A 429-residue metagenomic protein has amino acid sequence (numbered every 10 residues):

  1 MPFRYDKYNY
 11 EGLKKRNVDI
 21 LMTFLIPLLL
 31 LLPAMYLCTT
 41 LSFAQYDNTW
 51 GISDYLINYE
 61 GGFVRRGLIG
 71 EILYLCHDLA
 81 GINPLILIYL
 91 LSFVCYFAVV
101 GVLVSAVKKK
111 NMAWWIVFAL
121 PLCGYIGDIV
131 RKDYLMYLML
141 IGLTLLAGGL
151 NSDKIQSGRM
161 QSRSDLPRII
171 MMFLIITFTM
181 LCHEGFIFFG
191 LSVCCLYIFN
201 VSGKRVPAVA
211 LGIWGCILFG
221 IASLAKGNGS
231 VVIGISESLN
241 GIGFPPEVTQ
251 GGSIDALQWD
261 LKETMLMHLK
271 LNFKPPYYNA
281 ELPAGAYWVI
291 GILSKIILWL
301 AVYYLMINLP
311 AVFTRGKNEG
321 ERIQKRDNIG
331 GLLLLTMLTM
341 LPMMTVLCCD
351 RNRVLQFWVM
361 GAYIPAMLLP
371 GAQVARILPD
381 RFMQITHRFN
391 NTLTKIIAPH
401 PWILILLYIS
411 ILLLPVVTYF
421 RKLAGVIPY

Functional and structural regions predicted by a protein language model:
A34-S53, E60-I72, H183, I427-Y429: Extracytoplasmic catalytic/substrate-binding loops of multi-pass membrane glycan-assembly enzymes
E60-F93: Short hydrophobic/aromatic helix or loop-helix immediately within or flanking a transmembrane segment in polytopic
G67, W114-L138: Aromatic- and kink-enriched transmembrane "portal" helix at the membrane-lumen/periplasm boundary that abuts
L90-A113, G142-L146: Transmembrane-helix motifs of polytopic, lipid-linked glycan transferases
F97-S105, K274, Y278-I323: Hydrophobic, aromatic-rich transmembrane alpha-helices and their immediate juxtamembrane boundary segments
M136-G158, P167-L174, S192-C194: Specific aromatic-rich, kink-prone transmembrane helix
R168-E184, F189-C195, N391-K395: Membrane-interface alpha helices of multi-pass inner-membrane proteins
G190-G215: Perimembrane helix-loop-helix junctions
